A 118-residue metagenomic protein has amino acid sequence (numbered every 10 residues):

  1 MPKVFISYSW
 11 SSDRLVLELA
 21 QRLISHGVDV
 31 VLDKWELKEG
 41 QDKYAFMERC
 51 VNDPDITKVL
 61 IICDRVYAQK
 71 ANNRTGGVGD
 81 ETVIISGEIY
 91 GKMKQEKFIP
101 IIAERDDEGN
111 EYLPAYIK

Functional and structural regions predicted by a protein language model:
M1-R65, G91-K94: Conserved N-terminal substructure of TIR/SEFIR domains
R14, E108-N110: Short, charged/polar "capping" segments at the starts of alpha-helices and the immediately preceding loops
R14, K58, D80-E81, P100-I101: Helical anchoring/docking segments at protein termini
R65-K92: Conserved TIR/SEFIR loop-to-helix hotspot centered on a Trp-containing motif with a nearby acidic residue
R65-V66, I101-E108: Short beta-alpha junction loops
K92-A103: Gly/Pro- and small hydrophobic-enriched strand-loop and loop-to-helix capping segments that sit at the rims
N110-I117: Short regulatory helix/loop adjacent to the ATP-binding pocket of P-loop NTPases
